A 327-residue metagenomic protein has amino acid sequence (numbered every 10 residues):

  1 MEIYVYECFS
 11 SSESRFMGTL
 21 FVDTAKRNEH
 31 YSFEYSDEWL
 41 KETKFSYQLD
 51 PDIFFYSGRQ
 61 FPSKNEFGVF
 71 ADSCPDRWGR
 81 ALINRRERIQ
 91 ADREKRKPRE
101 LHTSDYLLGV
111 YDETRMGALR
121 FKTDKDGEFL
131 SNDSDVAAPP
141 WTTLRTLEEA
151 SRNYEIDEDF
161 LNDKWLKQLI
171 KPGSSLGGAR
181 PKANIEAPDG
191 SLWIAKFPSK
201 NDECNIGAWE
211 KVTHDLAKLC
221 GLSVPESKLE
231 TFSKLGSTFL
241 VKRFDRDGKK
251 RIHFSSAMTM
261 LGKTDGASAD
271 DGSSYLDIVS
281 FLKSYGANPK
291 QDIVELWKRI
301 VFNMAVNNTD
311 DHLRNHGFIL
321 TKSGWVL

Functional and structural regions predicted by a protein language model:
M1-L327: Phosphate/dinucleotide-binding and metal-coordinating scaffold of catalytic cores in nucleotide-dependent enzymes
